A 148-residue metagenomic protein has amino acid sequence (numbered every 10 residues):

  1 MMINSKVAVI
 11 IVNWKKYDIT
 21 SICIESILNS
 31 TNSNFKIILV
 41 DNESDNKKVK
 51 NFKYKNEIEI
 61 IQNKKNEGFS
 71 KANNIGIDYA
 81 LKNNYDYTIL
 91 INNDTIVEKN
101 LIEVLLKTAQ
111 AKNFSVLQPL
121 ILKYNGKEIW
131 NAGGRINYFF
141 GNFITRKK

Functional and structural regions predicted by a protein language model:
K6-A8, K36: Cell-envelope/extracellular polymer assembly enzymes that use nucleotide-activated donors
E25-N34: Short, acidic, metal-binding catalytic loop of nucleotide-sugar glycosyltransferases
S26, D41-V49, K65, T95: A conserved acidic beta->alpha catalytic loop
D45-Y54, N100: Acidic helix N-cap motif at the loop->helix transition within catalytic regions of sugar-transfer enzymes
N63-N83: Glycine-rich, basic loop-to-helix element that forms the pyrophosphate-binding segment of sugar-nucleotide handling
Y85-I96: Short beta-strand-to-loop acidic/aromatic patch adjacent to the donor-nucleotide binding site
T95-N131, N137: Conserved donor NDP-sugar-binding/catalytic core segment of glycosyltransferases
P119, N137-K148: Short, flexible, basic/aromatic active-site loop/helix in glycosyltransferases
